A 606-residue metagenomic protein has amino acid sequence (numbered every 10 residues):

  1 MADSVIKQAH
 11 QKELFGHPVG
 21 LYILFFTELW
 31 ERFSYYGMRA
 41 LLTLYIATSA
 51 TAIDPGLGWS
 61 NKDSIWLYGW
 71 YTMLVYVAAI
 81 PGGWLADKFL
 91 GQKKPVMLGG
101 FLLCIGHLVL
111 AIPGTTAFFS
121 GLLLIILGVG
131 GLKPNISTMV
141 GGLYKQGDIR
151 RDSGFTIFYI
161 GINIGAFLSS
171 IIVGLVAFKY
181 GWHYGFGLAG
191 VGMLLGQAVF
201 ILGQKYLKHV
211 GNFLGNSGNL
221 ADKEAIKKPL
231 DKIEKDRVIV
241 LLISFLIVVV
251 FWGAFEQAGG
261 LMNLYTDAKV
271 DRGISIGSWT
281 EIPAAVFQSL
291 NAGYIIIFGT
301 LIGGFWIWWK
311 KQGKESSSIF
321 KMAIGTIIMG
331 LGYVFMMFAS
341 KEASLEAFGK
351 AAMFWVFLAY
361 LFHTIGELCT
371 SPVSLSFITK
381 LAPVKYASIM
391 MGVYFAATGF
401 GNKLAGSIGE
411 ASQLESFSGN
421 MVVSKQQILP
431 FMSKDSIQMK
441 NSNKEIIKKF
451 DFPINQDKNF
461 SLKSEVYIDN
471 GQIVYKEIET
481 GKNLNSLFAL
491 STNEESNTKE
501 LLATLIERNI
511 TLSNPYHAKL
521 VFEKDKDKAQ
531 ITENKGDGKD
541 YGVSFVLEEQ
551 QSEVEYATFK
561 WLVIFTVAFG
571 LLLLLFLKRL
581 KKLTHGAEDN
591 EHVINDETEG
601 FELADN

Functional and structural regions predicted by a protein language model:
M1-I23, Q146-I149, T156, G174-T280 (+4 more regions): Intracellular loop-helix junctions on the cytosolic face of multi-pass helical membrane proteins
A40, P81, I164-K179, G399-E415: A gly/Pro-rich, aromatic-decorated transmembrane alpha-helix motif that marks the paired, flexible gating helices
A40-D63, G260-A284: Short amphipathic helix-loop junctions that connect adjacent transmembrane helices in Major Facilitator Superfamily/SLC
Y68-W84, S289-I302: Central cavity-lining transmembrane alpha-helices of secondary-active solute carriers, predominantly the Major
A79-L102: Conserved MFS/SLC helix-loop-helix module at the cytosolic interface between two early adjacent transmembrane helices
F101-F118, I327-E346: C-terminal ends and interior cores of transmembrane alpha-helices in multi-pass membrane transporters/permeases
A117-L132, E346-C369: Hydrophobic core of transmembrane alpha-helices in multi-pass small-molecule transporters, especially MFS/SLC-type
G277-K310, G325-Y333: Transmembrane alpha-helices of Major Facilitator/SLC transporters
